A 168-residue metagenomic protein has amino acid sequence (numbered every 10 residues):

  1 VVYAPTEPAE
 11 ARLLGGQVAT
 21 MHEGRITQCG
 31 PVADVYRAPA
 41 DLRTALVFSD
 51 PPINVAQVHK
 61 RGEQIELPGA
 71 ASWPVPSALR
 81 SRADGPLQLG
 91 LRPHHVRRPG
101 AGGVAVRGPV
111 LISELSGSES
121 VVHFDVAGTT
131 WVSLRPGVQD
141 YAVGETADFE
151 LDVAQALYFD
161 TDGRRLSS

Functional and structural regions predicted by a protein language model:
V1-A4: Conserved H-loop
T6-E7, P31: Conserved H-loop
E7-L13: Conserved H-loop
L14-T20: Conserved catalytic segment of ABC-fold P-loop ATPases
E23-R25: Conserved ABC ATPase "signature" C-loop
P31, R43, Q57-H59, P109-L111: Residues located in well-ordered beta-strands
A33-R37, A45: Short acidic-hydrophobic catalytic motif
P51-V55, E63-S168: Non-catalytic connector elements of ABC transporters
